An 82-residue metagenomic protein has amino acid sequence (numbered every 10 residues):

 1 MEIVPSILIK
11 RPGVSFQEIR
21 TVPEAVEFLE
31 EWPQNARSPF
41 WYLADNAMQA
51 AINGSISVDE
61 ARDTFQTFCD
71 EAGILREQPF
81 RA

Functional and structural regions predicted by a protein language model:
M1, I19, E24, L75-A82: Hydrophobic transmembrane alpha-helix bundles
I3-I7, P12, E27, Q66 (+1 more regions): Charged interaction scaffolds used for protein-protein
P5, R11-Q17, E30, I52 (+2 more regions): An extracellular/secretory-lumen and virion-surface interaction module
F16-L43: A short, structured beta-strand/loop element
E30, D45-Q49, Q66: Amphipathic alpha-helical segments within well-ordered protein domains
A36-N53, D59-E60: Amphipathic, hydrophobic secondary-structure cores in small proteins
A51-A82: Short, compact, well-ordered microdomains
